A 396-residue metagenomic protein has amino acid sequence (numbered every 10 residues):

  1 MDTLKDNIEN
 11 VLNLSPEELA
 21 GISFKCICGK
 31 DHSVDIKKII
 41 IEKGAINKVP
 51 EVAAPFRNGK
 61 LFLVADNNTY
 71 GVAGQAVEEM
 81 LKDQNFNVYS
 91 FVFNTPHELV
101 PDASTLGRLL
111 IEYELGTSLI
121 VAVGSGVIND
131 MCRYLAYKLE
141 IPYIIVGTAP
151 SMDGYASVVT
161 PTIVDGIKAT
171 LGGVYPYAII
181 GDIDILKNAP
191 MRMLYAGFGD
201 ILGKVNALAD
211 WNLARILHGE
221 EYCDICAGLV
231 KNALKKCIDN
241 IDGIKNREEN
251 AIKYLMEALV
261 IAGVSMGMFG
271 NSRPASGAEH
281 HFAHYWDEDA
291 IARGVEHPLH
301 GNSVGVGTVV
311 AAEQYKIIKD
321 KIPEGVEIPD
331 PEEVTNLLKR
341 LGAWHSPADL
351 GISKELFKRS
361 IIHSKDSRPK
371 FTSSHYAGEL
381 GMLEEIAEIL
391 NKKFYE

Functional and structural regions predicted by a protein language model:
D2-C28, H32, I201, I318-E396: C-terminal charged capping/lid subdomain of soluble metabolic enzymes
D2-L119: ATP/NTP phosphate-donor binding region
K43-A45, N67-V72, G124-N129, P150-S151 (+1 more regions): Gly/Ser/Thr-rich loops at beta-strand to alpha-helix junctions that form or flank small-molecule/cofactor-binding
S90, L99-E114, P150, V264-S272 (+2 more regions): Non-transmembrane, aqueous-exposed alpha-helical and coiled segments at domain scale
Y113-A149: A short, small-residue-rich loop immediately preceding and capping a beta-strand
Y137-K235: A glycine/threonine-rich phosphate-anchoring loop and its flanking beta-alpha core in nucleotide/phosphate-binding
A227-L337: Active-site segments that bind and position negatively charged phosphate/pyrophosphate groups
